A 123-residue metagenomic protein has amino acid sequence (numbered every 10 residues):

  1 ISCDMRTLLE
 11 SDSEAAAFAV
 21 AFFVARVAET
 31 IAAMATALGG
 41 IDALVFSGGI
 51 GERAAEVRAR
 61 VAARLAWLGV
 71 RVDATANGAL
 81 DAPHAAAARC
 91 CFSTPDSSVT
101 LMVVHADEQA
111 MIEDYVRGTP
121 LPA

Functional and structural regions predicted by a protein language model:
I1-A37: Adenine-nucleotide phosphate-binding core of ATP-dependent small-molecule kinases
S2-M5, M34-D42, R71-L80: Flexible, glycine/charged-enriched surface loops at secondary-structure junctions
A28, A32-G39, A66, V70 (+1 more regions): Hydrophobic alpha-helix feature that most strongly marks membrane-spanning transmembrane helices and their immediate
D42-R64: Glycine-rich phosphate-binding loops at beta-strand->alpha-helix junctions
G51-E52, E108-Q109, G118: Short, glycine-/Ser/Thr-/acidic-enriched flexible segments
A59-E108: Conserved phosphate-binding/catalytic loops in two-lobed NTP-binding clefts
D114-A123: A cross-taxonomic marker for long C-terminal extensions/tails that follow the last structured domain
